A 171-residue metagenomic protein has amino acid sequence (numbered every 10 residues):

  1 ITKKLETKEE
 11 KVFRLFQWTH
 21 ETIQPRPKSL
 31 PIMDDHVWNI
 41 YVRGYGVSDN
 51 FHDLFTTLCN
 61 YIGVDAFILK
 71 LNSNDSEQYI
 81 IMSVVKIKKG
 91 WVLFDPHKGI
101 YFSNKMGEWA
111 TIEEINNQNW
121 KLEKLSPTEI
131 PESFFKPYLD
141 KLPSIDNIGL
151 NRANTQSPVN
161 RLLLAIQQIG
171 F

Functional and structural regions predicted by a protein language model:
I1-R43: Secondary-structure boundary elements
T7-K11, N60, D75-E77, K86-I87: Extracellular/periplasmic catalytic domains that process cell-envelope and extracellular macromolecules
L15, T19, I40-K70, S83: Cysteine-centered nucleophilic/redox motifs
P27, G63-F67, W91: Secondary-structure boundary/capping signal
K28, R43-D53, L164-A165, I169-G170: Short, charged low-complexity intrinsically disordered segments located at boundaries of structured domains
S29-I32, L71, P96: Short acidic alpha-helical/loop segments enriched in Asp/Glu that coordinate divalent cations
D75-E77, I81, V85-F171: His-Asp-centered catalytic microenvironments across diverse enzyme cores, prominently the transglutaminase-like
